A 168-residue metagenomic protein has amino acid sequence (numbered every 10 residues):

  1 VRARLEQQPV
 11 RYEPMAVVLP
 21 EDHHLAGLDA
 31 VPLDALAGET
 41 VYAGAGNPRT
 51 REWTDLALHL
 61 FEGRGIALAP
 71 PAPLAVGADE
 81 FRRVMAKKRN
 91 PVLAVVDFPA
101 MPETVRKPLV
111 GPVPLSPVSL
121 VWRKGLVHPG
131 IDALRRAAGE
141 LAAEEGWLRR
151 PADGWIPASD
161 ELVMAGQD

Functional and structural regions predicted by a protein language model:
V1-L19, E103-P108: Short beta-strand-centered segments that line the small-molecule binding cleft or hinge of alpha/beta clamshell
R2-E6, P32, G77-F81: Short acidic active-site motifs
Q8-V10, L19-P20, G44, N90-V95 (+1 more regions): Hydrophobic alpha-helical membrane segments, chiefly transmembrane helices and signal peptide h-regions, characterized
E13, L28, G38-E39, R64 (+2 more regions): Structured helix-beta-strand junction loops
A16-V18, H24, P117-V121: Residues embedded in well-ordered beta-strands
D29-L33, G38-G65, H128-I131, D153: Secondary-structure junction motif
G44-K107: Hydrophobic hinge/microswitch elements
E80-R82, D97-P102, G111-D168: C-terminal effector-binding regulatory domain of bacterial HTH transcription factors
